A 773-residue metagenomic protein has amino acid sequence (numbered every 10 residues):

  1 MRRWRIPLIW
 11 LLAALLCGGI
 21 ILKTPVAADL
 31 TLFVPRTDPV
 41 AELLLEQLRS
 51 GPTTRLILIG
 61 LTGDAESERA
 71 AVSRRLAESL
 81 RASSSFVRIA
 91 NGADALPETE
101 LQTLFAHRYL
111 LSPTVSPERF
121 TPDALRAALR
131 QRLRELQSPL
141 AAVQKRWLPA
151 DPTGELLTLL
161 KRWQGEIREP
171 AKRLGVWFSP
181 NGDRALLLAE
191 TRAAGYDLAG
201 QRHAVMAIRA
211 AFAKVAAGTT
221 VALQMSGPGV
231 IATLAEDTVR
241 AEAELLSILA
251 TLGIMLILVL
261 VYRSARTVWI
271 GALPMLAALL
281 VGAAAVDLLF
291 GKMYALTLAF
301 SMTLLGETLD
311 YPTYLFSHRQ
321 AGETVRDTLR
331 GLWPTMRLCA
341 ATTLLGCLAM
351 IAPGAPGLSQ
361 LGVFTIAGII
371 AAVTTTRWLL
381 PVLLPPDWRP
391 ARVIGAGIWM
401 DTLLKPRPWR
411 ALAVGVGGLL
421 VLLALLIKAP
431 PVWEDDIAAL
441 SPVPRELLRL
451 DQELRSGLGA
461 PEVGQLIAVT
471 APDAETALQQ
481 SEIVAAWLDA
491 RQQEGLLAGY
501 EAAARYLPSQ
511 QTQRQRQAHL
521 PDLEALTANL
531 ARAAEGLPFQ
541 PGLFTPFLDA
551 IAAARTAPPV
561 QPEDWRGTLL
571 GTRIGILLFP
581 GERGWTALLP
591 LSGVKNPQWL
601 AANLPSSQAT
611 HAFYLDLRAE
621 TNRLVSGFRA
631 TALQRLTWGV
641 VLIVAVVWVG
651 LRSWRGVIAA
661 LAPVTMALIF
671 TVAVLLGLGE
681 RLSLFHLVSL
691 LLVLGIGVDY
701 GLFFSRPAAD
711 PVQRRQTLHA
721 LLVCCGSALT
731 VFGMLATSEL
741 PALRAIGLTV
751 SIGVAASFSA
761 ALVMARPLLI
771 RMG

Functional and structural regions predicted by a protein language model:
M1-A28, P381-D436: Signature of alpha-helical transmembrane segments and their immediate interfacial
L16-I20, A71-A185, G495-I574: Alpha-helical transmembrane helix bundles of large polytopic membrane transport and channel proteins
I20-D64, G165-V176, Y314, P408-A411 (+2 more regions): Solvent-exposed, non-transmembrane loop/terminal regulatory segments of multi-pass membrane proteins
A141-L260, S264, E482, A553-V644: Extracytoplasmic
T267-Y314, G656-F704, G733, V763: Hydrophobic transmembrane alpha-helices and their membrane-interface caps in long multi-pass transport proteins
A272, G322-P353, D710-E739, F758: Pore- and gate-forming transmembrane helices of large, multi-pass membrane proteins
L288, L304-Q320, W333, R337-A352 (+4 more regions): Transmembrane alpha-helices and their membrane-interface boundaries in multi-pass membrane transporters and channels
A411-G536: Juxtamembrane segments of multi-pass membrane proteins
